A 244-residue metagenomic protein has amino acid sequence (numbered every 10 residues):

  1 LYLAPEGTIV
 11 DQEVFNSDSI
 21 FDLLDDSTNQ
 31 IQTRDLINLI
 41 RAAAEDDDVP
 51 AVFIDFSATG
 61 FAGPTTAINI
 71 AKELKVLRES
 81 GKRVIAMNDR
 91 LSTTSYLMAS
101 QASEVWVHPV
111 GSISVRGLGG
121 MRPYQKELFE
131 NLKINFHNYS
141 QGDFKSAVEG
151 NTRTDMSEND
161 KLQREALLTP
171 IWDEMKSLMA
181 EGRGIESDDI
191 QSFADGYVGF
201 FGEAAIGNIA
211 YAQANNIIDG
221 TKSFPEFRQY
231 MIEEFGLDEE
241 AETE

Functional and structural regions predicted by a protein language model:
L1-F201, I232-E244: Small-residue-centered hinge/linker elements
S95, N208-I209: Short, hydrophobic alpha-helical packing/hinge segments within bilobed ligand-binding/sensory domains
W106-V107, I218-F224: Short acidic-hydrophobic, aromatic-tinged amphipathic segments that line or gate anion-handling sites
G202-G207: Extended, domain-scale alpha-helical bundle/helix-rich regions
F227: Substrate-binding groove/exosite segments of carbohydrate-active enzymes
